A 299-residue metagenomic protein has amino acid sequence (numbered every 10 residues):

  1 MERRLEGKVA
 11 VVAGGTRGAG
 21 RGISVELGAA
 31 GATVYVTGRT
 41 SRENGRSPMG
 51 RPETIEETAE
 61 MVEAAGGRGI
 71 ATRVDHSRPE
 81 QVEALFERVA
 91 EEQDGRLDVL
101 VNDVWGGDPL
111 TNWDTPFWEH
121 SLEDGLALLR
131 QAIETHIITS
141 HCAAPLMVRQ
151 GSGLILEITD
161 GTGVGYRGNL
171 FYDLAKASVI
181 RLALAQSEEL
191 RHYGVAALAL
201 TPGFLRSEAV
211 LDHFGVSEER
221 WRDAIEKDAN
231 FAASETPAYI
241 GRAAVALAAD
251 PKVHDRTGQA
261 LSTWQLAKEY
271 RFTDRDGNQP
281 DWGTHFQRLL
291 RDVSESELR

Functional and structural regions predicted by a protein language model:
E2-G95, W105-W118, R299: Short-chain dehydrogenase/reductase
K8, G67-R68, G95-L97, M147-G161 (+2 more regions): Active-site loop of short-chain dehydrogenase/reductase
R46-G50, T115, H192, F204-N230 (+1 more regions): A glycine/serine/threonine-rich, flexible loop-to-helix segment that serves as the NAD(P) cofactor-binding "lid"
E56, A64-G67, E119-D124, F214-A229: A short C-terminal helix-loop "cap" of Rossmann-like NAD(P)-dependent dehydrogenase/epimerase domains
G106-L110, W118-D124, L128, L154-H192 (+1 more regions): Catalytic loop of short-chain dehydrogenase/reductase
S140-H141, L184: A short, exposed helix-loop element centered on a Lys and neighboring polar residues
A199, E219-R299: C-terminal helical subdomain
